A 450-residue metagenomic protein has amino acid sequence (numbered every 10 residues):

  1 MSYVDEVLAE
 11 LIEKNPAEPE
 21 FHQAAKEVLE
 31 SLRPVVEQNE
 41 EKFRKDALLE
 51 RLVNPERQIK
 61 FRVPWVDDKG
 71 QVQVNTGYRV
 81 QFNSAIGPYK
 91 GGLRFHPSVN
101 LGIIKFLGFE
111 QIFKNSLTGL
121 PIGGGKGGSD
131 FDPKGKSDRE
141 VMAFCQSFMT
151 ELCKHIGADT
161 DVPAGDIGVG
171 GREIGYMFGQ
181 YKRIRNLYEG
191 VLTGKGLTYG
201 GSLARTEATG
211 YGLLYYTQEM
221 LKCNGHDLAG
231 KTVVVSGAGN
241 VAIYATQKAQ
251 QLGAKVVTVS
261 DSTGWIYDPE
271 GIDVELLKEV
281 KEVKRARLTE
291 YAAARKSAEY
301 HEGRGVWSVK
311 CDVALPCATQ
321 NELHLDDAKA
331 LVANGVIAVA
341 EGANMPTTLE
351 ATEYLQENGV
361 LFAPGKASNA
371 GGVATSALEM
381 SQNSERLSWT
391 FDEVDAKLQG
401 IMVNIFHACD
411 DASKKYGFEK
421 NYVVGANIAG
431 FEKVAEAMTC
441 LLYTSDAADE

Functional and structural regions predicted by a protein language model:
S2-Y3, V7-E18, A24, M220 (+1 more regions): Adenosine-phosphate binding glycine-rich loop
K42-K69: Structured beta-strand/loop patches that form or line metal/cofactor-binding pockets in enzymes
F82-G92, S98-G125, I184-V191: ATP-dependent carboxylate/acyl-activation modules
N115-L228: Glycine/serine-rich phosphate-binding loop and adjoining beta1-alpha1 elements at the start of nucleotide-handling
E207, Y211-G303: Glycine-rich phosphate/diphosphate-binding loop of Rossmann-like nucleotide-binding domains
G264-F362, A367: Rossmann-like adenosine-cofactor binding region
A314, Y443-A448: Conserved small/polar residues in nucleotide/adenosyl-binding loops
